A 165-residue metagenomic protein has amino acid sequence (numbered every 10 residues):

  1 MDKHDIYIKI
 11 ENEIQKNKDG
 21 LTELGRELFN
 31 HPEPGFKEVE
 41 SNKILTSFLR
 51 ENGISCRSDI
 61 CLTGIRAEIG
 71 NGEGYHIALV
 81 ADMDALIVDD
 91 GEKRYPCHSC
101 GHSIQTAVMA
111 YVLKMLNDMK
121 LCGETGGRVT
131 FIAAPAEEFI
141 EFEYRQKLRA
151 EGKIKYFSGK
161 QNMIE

Functional and structural regions predicted by a protein language model:
K3-T130, P135-A136: Acidic/His- and Gly-rich active-site-bordering loop/insert found across diverse amide/peptide-bond hydrolases
A136-E165: Fold-level recognition of mixed alpha/beta catalytic cores in primary-metabolism enzymes, strongest
